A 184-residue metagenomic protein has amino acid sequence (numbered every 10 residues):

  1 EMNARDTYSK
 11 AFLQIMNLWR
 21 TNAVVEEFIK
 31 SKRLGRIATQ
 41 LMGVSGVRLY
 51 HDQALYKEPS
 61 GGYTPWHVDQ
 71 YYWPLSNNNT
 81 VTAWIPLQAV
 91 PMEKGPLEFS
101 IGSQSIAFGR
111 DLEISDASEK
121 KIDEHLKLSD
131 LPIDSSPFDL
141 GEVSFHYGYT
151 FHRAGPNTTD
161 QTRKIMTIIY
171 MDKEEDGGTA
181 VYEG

Functional and structural regions predicted by a protein language model:
E1-W66, Y72-L75, L112: Non-heme Fe(II)-dependent double-stranded beta-helix
W19, W66, W84, H146-Y149: Tryptophan-centric aromatic hotspots in well-structured domains and transmembrane helices
N22-E27, L128-S135, R153-G155: Active-site rim elements
R36-I37, G62-S135, E175-E183: Catalytic core of non-heme Fe(II) oxygenases with the double-stranded beta-helix
H51-A54, A83-I85, M166-Y170: A structural signal for short, well-ordered beta-strand segments
H51-Q53, G102, G148-T150: Short, well-ordered beta-to-alpha junction loops that form the rim of enzyme active sites and present histidine/acidic
R110-E113, V143-F145, Y149-G184: Non-heme Fe(II)/2-oxoglutarate
P132-F145: Short acidic-glycine-tyrosine-enriched beta hairpin
